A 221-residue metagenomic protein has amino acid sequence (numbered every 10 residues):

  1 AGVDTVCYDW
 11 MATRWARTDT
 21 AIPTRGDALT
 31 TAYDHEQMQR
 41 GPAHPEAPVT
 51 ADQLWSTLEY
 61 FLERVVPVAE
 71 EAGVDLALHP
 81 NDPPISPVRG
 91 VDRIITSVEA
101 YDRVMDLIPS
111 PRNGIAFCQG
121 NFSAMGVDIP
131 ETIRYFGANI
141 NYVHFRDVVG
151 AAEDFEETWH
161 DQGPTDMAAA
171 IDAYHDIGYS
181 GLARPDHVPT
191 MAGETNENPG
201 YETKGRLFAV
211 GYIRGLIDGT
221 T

Functional and structural regions predicted by a protein language model:
A1-Y60: Active-site-proximal, glycine-rich beta->alpha crossover segments in alpha/beta enzymes that shape flexible
Y8-T13, P80-D82, D186-V188: Short, well-ordered beta-to-alpha junction loops that form the rim of enzyme active sites and present histidine/acidic
M38-L54, P80-G90, G193-N196: Active-site-proximal beta-alpha loop/turn segments in soluble metabolic enzymes
Y60-E63, P67-E70, D75, I85-T221: Histidine-acidic metal/acid-base catalytic patches
